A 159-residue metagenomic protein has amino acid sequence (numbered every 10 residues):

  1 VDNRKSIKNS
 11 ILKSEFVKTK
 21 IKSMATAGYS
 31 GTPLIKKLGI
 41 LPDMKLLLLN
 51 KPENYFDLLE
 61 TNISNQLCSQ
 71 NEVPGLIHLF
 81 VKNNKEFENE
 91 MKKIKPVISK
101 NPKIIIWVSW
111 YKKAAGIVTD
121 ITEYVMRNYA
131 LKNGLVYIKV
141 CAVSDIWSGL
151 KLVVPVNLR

Functional and structural regions predicted by a protein language model:
N3-S14: Receiver (REC) domain switch/output surface
S14-E60: N-terminal, charge-rich interaction modules
S64-P74: Short acidic low-complexity segments
L76-F80, W107: Structural motif
L79-E88: Short, glycine-rich nucleotide/cofactor-binding loops
E88-I121: Mid-chain, well-packed structural core segment of small domains
D120-Y137: Conserved Class I S-adenosyl-L-methionine
G134-R159: Class I S-adenosyl-L-methionine
